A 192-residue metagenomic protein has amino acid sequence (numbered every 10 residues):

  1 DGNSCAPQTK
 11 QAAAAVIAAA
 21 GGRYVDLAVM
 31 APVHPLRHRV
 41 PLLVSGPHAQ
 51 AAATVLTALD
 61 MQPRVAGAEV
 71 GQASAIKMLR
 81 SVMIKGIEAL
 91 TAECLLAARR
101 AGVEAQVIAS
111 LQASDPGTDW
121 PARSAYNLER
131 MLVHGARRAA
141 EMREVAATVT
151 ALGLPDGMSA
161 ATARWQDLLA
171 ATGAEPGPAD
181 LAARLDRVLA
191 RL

Functional and structural regions predicted by a protein language model:
S4-K85: Rossmann-fold dinucleotide-binding core
I17, L59, S114-T118, W165 (+1 more regions): Alpha-helix boundary/capping residues
L42, T162, V188-R191: Generic structural hydrophobic/aromatic packing signal, biased to beta-strands
L59-Q72, E141-P155, R191-L192: Electropositive, surface-exposed helix/loop patches at the edges of structured domains that serve as adaptable
I76-P178: Helical "substrate-binding/catalytic lid" subdomain of Rossmann-like NAD(P)-dependent dehydrogenases/reductases
G177-L192: Short, basic/aromatic-enriched C-terminal tail that caps enzymatic domains
